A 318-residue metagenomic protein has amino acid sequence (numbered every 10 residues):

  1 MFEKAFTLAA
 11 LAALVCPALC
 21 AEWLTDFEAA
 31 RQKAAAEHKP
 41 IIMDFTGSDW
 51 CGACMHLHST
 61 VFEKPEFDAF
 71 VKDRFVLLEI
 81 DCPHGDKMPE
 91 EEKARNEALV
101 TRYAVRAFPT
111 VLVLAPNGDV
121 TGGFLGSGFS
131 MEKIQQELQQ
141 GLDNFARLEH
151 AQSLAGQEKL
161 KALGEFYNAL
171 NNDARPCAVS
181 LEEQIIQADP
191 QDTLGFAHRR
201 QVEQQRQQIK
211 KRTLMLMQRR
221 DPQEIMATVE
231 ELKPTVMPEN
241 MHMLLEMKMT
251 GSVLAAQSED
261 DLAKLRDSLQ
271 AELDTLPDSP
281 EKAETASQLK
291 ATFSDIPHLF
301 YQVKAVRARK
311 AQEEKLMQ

Functional and structural regions predicted by a protein language model:
F2-V15: Sec-dependent N-terminal signal peptides
A21-T25, G47, T60-A94: Thiol-based oxidoreductase modules, predominantly thioredoxin-like and allied folds used for disulfide exchange
T25-F67: Local sequence-structure signature of Cys/Sec-based thiol-disulfide redox active-site neighborhoods
E37-I41, D73-E79, R106-P109, P116-D119: Loop/turn elements at helix/coil->beta-strand transitions in domains of secreted/extracellular proteins
C51-C54, K87, T121-G122: Extracytoplasmic/secreted cell-surface and envelope-processing proteins
T60, A98, R102-A146: Non-catalytic, surface beta->alpha helical segment in thiol-disulfide oxidoreductase systems
Q136-S153, Q205, I209: Short domain-boundary/entry signatures in modular proteins, especially in secreted/extracellular architectures
L154-Q318: Oxidative protein folding and maturation machinery
